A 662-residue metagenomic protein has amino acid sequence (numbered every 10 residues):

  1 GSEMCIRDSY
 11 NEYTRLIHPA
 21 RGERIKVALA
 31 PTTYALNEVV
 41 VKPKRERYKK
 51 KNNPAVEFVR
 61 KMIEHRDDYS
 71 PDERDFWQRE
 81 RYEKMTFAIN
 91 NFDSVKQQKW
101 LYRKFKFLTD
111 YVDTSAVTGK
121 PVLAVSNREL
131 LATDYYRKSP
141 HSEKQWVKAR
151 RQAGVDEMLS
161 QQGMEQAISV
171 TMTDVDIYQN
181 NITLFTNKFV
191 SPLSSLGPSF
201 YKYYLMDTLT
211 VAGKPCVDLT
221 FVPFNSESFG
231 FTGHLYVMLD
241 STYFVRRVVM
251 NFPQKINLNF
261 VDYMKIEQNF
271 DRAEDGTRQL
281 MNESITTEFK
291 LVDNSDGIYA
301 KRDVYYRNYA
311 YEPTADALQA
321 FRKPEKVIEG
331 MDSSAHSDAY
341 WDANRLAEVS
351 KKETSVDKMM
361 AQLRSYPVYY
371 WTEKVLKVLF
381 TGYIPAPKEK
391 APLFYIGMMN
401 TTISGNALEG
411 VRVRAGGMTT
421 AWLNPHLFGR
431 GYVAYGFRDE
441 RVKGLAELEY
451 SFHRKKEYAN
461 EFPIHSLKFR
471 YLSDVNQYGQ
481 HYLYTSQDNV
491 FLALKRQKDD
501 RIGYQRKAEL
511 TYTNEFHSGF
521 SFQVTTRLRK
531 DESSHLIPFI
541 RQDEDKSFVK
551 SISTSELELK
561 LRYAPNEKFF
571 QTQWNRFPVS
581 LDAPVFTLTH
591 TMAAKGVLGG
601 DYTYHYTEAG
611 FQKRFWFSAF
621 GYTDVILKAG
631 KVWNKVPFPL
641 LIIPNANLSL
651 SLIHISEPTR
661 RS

Functional and structural regions predicted by a protein language model:
G1-E3, R7-K50, Y263-K265, I285-G297: Periplasmic N-terminal soluble interaction domains immediately after the signal peptide in Gram-negative
M4-I6, H654-T659: Short, small-residue-biased leader/transition segments that mark boundaries at the very start of proteins
R45-C216, V222-G230, V292-G397, T401-S404 (+5 more regions): Structured extracytoplasmic
S70-E73, P385-F394, W422-L427, H453-S466 (+4 more regions): Short loop/turn motifs that connect adjacent beta-strands in outer-membrane beta-barrel proteins
R81-E83, G431-Y435, L467-V475, V524-K530 (+6 more regions): Transmembrane beta-barrel strands of outer-membrane/channel proteins
V249-Q254, F394-G405, R414-G416, A421 (+7 more regions): Transmembrane beta-strand segments that form the barrel wall of outer-membrane beta-barrel proteins
F270, V413-T419, A446-F452, L510-N514 (+4 more regions): Residues on the lipid-exposed face of transmembrane beta-strands in outer-membrane beta-barrel proteins
E409-V413, E440-G444, P463, I502-A508 (+2 more regions): Residues that define the transmembrane beta-barrel architecture of outer-membrane proteins
